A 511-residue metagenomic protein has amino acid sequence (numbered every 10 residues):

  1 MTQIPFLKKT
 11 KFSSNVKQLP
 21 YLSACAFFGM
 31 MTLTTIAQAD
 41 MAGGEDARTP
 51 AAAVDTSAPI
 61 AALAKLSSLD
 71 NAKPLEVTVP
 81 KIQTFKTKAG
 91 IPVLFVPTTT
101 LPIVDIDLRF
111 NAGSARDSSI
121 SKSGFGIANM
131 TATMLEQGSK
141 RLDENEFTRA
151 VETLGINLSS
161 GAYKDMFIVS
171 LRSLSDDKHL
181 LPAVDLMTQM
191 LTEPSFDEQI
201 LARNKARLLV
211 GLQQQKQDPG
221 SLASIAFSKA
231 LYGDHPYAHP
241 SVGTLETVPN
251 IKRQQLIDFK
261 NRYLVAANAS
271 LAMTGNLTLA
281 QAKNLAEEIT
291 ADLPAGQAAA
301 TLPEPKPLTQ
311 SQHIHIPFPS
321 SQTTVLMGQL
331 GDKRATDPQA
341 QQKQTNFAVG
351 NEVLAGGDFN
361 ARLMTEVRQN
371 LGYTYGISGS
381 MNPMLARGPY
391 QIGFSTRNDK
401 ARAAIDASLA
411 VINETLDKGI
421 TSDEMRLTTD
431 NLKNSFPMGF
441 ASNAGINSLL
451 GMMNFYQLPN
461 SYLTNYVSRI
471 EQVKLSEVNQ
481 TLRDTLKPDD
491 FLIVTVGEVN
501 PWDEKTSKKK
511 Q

Functional and structural regions predicted by a protein language model:
M1-K17: N-terminal secretory signal peptides that target proteins for export/translocation
F6, Q472-Q511: In a subset of proteins, long, contiguous C-terminal domains/tails are tracked
L22-T34: Bacterial N-terminal signal peptides
A39-A150, S170, I257-E366, L492-Q511: His/Glu-rich zincin catalytic helix
P59-Q83, K229-A269, T301-P305, K333-D337 (+2 more regions): Histidine-acidic residue clusters that define the catalytic metal-binding segment of zinc metallopeptidase domains
V96, L101-T133, L142-M190, L209 (+7 more regions): M16 family metallopeptidases and their MPP-like homologs
G138, L191-Q199: Short, polar/flexible loop-turn hinges at active-site or ligand-entry regions and domain interfaces
K205-A206, L302-S311, D423-K433: Short proline/glycine- and acidic-rich turn/helix-capping motifs at secondary-structure junctions
